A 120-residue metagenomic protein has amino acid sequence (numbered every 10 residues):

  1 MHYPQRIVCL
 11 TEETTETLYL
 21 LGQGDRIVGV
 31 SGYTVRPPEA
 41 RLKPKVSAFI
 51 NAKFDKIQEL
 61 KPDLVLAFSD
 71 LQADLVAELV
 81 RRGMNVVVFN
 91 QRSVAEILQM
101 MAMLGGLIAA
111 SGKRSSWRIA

Functional and structural regions predicted by a protein language model:
M1-A120: N-terminal ligand-binding lobe of clamshell/alpha-beta domains
